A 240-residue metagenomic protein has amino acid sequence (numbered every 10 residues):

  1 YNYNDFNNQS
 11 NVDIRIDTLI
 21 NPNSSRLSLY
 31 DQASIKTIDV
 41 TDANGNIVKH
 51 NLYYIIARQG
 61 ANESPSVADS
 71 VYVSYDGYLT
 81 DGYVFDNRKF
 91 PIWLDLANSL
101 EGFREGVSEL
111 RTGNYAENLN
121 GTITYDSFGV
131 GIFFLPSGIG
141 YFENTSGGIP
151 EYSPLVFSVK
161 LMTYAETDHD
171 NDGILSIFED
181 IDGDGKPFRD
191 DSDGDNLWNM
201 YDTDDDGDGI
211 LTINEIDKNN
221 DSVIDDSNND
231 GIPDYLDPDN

Functional and structural regions predicted by a protein language model:
Y1-N240: Cross-family detector of peptidyl-prolyl cis-trans isomerase
